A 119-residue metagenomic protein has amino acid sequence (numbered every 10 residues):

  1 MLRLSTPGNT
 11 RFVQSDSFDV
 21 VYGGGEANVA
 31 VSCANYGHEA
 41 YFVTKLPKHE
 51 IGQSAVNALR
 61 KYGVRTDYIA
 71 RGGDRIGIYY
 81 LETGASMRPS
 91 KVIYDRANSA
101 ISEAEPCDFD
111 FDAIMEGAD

Functional and structural regions predicted by a protein language model:
M1-R65, I101-C107: Glycine-rich phosphate/adenosyl-contacting loop at the front of the ribokinase-like
V43-D119: Conserved N-terminal subdomain of the carbohydrate kinase-like
